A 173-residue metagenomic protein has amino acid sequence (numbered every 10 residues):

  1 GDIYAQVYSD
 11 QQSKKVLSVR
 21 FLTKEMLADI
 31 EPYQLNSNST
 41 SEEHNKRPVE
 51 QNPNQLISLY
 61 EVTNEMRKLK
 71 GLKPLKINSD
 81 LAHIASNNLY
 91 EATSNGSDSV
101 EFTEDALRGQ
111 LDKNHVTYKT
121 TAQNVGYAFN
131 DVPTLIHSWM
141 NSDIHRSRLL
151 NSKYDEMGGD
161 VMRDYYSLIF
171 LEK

Functional and structural regions predicted by a protein language model:
G1-S94, S152-E156, D160-K173: N-terminal targeting leaders of exported, membrane, and organelle-targeted proteins
S18-L22, D131-H137: A broadly tuned preference for mixed-charge, low-complexity surface segments
I57, L75, E101-F102, F129 (+1 more regions): Short alpha-helix boundary/capping motifs
N64, R108, R146: Short glycine-/small-residue-rich flexible loop motifs, especially phosphate/cofactor-binding loops
H83-D131: Short, surface-exposed glycine/acidic/tryptophan-bearing loops
D98, H145-R146: Bacterial peptidoglycan biogenesis and beta-lactam-recognition machinery
Q110-K119, V132, W139, L149-K153 (+1 more regions): Extracellular/periplasmic catalytic domains that process cell-envelope and extracellular macromolecules
